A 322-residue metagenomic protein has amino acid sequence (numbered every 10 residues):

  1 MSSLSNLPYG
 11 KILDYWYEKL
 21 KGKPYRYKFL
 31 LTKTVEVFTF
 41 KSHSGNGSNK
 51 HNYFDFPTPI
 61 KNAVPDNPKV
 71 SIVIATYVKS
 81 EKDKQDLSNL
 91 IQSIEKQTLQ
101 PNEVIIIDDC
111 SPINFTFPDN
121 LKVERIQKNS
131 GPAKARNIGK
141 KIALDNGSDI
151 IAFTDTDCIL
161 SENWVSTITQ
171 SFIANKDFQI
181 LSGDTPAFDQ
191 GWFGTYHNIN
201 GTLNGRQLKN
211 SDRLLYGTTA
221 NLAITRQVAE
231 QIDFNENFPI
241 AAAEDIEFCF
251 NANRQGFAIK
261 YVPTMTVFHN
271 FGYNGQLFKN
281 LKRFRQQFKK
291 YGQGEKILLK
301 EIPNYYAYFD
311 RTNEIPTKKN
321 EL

Functional and structural regions predicted by a protein language model:
L7-E18, I259, T266-L322: Active-site-adjacent helix/loop segment of glycosyltransferases that harbors family-specific signature motifs
I12-S93: N-proximal low-complexity "stem/linker" segments adjacent to membrane-targeting elements
I91-R125: Acidic donor-binding segment of Leloir-type glycosyltransferases
Q127-N146: Glycine-rich, basic loop-to-helix element that forms the pyrophosphate-binding segment of sugar-nucleotide handling
S148-I159: Short beta-strand-to-loop acidic/aromatic patch adjacent to the donor-nucleotide binding site
N163-T195: Conserved donor NDP-sugar-binding/catalytic core segment of glycosyltransferases
R206-A223: A recurrent flexible, glycine/aromatic-enriched loop bordering the glycosyltransferase active site that acts as
A241-F248: Acidic donor-binding loop at a coil-to-helix junction in glycosyltransferase catalytic cores that engages
